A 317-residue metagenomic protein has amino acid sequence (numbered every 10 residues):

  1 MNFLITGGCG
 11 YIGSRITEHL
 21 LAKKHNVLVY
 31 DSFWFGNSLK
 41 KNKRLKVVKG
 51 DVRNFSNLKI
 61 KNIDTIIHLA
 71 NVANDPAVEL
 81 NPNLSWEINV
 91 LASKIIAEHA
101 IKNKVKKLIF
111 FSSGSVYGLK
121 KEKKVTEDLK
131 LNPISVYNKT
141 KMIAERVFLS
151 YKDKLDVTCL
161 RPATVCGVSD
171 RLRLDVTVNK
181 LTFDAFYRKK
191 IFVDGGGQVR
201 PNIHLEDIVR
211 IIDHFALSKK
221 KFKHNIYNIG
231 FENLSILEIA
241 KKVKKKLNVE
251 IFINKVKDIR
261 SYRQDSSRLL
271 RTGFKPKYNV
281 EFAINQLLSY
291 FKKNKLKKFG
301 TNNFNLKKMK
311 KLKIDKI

Functional and structural regions predicted by a protein language model:
F3-K23: N-terminal Rossmann NAD(P)H-binding glycine-rich loop of SDR-like oxidoreductase domains
K43-N54: Rossmann-fold cofactor-recognition segment
V52-I88: NAD(P)H-binding glycine-rich loop region in Rossmannoid oxidoreductase-like domains and their noncatalytic homologs
K94-V136: Conserved Rossmann-fold NAD(P)-dependent oxidoreductase catalytic core, especially the SDR/UDP-sugar
T140: Active-site helix of classical SDR
R146-R200, L205-H214, V243: NAD(P)-dependent short-chain dehydrogenase/reductase
R188-K189, V193-I317: C-terminal substrate-binding subdomain of Rossmann-fold SDR/epimerase-dehydratase oxidoreductases
